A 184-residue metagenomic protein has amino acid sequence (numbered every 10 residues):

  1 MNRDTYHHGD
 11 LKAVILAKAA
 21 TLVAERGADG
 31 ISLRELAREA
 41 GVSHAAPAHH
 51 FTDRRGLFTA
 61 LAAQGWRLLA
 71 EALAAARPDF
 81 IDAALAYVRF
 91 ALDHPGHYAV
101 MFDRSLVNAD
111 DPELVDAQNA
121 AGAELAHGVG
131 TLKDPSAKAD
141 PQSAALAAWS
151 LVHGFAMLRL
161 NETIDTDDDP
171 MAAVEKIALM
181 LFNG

Functional and structural regions predicted by a protein language model:
M1-D10: N-terminal intrinsically disordered/low-complexity leader segments
R3, A63-A83, P112-D116, A120 (+2 more regions): Amphipathic alpha-helical linker/stalk segments
L11-V14, K18, L22-G56, A60: Helix-turn-helix
K12, L16, A62, A84 (+4 more regions): Alpha-helical structural signal
I15-V23, G65, L69, Y87: Short hydrophobic clusters on alpha-helical segments that form packing/core surfaces in small helical domains
A60, E71-H97, Q118, A144-A148: Hydrophobic alpha-helical connector segments
D103, A109-N119, T131-L179: Hydrophobic/aromatic-rich alpha-helical bundle segments in the mid-to-C-terminal region
